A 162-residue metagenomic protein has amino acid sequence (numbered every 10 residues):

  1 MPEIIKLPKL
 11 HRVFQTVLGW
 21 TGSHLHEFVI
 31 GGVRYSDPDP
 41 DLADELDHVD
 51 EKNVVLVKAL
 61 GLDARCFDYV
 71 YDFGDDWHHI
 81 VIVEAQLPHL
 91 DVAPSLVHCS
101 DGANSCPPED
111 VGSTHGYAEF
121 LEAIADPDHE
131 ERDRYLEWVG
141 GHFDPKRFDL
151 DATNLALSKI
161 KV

Functional and structural regions predicted by a protein language model:
M1-V162: Short linear regulatory motifs enriched in tryptophan with gly/pro/ser
